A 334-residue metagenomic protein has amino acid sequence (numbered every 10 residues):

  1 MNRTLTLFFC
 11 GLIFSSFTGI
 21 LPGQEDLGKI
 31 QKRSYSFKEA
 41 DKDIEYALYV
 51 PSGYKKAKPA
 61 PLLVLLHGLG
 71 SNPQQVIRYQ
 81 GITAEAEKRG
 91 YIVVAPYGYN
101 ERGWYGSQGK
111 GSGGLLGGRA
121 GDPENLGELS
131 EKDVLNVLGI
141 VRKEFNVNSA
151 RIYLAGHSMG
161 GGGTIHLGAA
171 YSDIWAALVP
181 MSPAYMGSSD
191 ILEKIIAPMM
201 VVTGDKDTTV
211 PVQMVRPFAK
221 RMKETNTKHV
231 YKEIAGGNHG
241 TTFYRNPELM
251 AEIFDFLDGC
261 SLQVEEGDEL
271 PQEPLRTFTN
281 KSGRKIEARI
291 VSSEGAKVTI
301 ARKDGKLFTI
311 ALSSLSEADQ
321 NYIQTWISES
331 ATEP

Functional and structural regions predicted by a protein language model:
F17-L62, Q74, D122, S130 (+2 more regions): A domain-start/cap signature at the N-terminus of enzymes
Y54-G106, T208-T209: Short substrate-entry loop that stabilizes the transition state in hydrolases
R78, I140-N146, A150-I195: Primarily recognizes the serine-hydrolase "nucleophile elbow" in alpha/beta-hydrolase and SGNH/GDSL folds
A95-L129: Cap/lid segment of the alpha/beta-hydrolase catalytic domain
G121-F145: Alpha/beta-hydrolase active-site loop
I195, M200-T203, D207: Short beta-strand/loop motif that positions the catalytic acidic residue of the alpha/beta-hydrolase fold
Q213-E269: C-terminal catalytic histidine-bearing segment of alpha/beta-hydrolase fold enzymes
G259-P334: Compositionally biased alpha-helical segments
